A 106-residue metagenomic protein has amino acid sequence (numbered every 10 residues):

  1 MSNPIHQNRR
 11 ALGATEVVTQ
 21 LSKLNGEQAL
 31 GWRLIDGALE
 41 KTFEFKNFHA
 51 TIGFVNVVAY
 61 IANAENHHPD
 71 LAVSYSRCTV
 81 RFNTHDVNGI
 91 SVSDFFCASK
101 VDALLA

Functional and structural regions predicted by a protein language model:
M1-A106: Charge-rich alpha-helical segments
